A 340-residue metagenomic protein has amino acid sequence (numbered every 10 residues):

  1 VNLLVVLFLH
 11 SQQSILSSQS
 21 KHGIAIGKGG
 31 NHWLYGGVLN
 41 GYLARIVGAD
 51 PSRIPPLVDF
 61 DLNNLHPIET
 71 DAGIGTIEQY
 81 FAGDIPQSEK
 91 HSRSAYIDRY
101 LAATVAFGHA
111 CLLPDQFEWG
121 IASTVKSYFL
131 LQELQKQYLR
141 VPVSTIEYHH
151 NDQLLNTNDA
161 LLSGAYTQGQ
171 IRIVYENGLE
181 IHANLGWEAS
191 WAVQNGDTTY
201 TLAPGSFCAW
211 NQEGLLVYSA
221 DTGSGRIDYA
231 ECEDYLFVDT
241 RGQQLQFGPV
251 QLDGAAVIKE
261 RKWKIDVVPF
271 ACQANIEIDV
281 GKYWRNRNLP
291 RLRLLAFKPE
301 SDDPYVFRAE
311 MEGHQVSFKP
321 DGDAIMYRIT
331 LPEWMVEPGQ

Functional and structural regions predicted by a protein language model:
N2-I278, K282-N288: Active-site-proximal substrate-binding groove within the catalytic cores of carbohydrate-active enzymes
Q13-S14, P56-L57, I68, V143 (+6 more regions): Generic low-complexity segments that are intrinsically disordered, proline-rich and/or Lys/Arg-biased
I276-P320: Proteolytic-maturation and junctional protease-sensitive modules
R308-Q340: Proteolytic cleavage junctions
